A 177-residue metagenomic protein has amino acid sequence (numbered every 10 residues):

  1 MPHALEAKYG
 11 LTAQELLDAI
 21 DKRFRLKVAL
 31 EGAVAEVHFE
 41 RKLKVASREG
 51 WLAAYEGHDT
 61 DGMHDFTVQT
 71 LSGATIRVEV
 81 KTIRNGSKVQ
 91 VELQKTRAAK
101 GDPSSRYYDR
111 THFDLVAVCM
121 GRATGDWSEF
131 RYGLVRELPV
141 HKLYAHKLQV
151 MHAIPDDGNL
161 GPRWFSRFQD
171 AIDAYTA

Functional and structural regions predicted by a protein language model:
M1-S47, A54: Interdomain/boundary linker segments immediately adjacent to catalytic/signaling cores
L43, F66-V68, A74-G86: Conserved catalytic cores of phosphodiester-cleaving nucleases, focusing on short active-site segments
K44-G50, L71-G73, T124: Secondary-structure boundary elements
R48-W51, V140-K142: Structural alpha-beta junctions
A54-S72: Active-site metal-binding core of divalent-cation-utilizing nuclease and nuclease-like domains
M63, T75, F113: Extracellular structured ligand-interaction cores
V80-F130: Catalytic cores of nucleic-acid endonucleases
A123, S128, G133-A177: Non-catalytic C-terminal interaction segments of nucleic acid-processing enzymes
